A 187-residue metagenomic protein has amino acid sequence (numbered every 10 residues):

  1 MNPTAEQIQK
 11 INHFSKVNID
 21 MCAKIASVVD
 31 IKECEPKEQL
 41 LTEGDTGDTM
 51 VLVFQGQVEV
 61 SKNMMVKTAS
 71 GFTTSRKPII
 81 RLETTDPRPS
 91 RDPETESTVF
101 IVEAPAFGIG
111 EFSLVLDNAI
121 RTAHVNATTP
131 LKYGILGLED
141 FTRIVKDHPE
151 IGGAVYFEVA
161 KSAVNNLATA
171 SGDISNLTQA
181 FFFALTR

Functional and structural regions predicted by a protein language model:
M1-P36: Cyclic nucleotide-binding regulatory module and flanking cytosolic helices
Q7-K10, S75-Y156: Cyclic-nucleotide recognition modules
D30, Q39, Q57-K62, P87 (+1 more regions): Short beta-strand segments in beta-sandwich/barrel cores
L40-D45: Short phosphate-coordinating micro-motif centered on Lys-Gly-acidic
V51-Q57: Short, conserved beta-strand element in jelly-roll/cupin
S61-S70: Cytochrome P450 core scaffold surrounding the K-helix E-X-X-R motif and the conserved "meander" helix-loop region
N126-T128, E150-R187: Polybasic "coupling" helices that flank or enter modular domains
